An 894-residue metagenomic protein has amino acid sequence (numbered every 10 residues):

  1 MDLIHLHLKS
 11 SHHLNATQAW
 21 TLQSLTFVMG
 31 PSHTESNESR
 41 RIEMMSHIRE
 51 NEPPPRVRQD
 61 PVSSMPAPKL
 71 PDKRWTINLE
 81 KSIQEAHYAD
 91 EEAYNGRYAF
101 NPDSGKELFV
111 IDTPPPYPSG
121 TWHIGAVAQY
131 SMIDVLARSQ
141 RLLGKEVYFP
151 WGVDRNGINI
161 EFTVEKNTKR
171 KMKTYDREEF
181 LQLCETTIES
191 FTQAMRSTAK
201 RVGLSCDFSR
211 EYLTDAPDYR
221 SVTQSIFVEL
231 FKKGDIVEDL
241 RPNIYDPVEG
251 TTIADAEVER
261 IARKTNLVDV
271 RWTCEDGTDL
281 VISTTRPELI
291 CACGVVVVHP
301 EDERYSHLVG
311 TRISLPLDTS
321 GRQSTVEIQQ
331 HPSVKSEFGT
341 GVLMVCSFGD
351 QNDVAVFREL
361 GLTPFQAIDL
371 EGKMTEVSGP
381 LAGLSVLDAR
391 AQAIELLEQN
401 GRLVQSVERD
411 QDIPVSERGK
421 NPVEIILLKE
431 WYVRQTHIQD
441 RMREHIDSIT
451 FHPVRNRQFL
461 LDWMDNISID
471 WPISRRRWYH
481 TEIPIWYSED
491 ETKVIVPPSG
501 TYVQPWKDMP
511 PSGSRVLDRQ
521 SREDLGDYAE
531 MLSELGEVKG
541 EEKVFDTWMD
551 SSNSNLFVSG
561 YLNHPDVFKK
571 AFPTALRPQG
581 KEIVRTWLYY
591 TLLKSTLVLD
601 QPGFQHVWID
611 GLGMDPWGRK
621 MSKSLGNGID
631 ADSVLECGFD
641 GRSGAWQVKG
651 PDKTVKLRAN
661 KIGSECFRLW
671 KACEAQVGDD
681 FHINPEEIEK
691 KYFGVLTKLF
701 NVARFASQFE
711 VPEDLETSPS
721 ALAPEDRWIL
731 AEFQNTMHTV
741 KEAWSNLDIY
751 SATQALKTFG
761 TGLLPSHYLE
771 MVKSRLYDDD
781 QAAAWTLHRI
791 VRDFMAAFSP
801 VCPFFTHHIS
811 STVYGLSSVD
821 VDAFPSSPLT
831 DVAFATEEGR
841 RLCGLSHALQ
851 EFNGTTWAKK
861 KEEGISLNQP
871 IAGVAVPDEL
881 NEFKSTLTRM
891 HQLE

Functional and structural regions predicted by a protein language model:
L3, R74, L79-D90, L136 (+9 more regions): NTP-handling and nucleic-acid-processing catalytic cores
L3-L8, H13, T17-I124, V404 (+3 more regions): Non-catalytic terminal extensions that flank enzyme cores
V28, T34, E52-P53, V62-M65 (+6 more regions): Feature 926 captures the class I aminoacyl-tRNA synthetase adenylation module centered on the KMSKS loop
H47-V62, D72-D112, Y148-P150, N156-N159 (+4 more regions): Conserved oxyanion/phosphate-binding beta-strand-loop segments in alpha/beta enzyme cores
P68-T76, P114-W122, R177-L181, C206-L213 (+13 more regions): Glycine- and acidic
P102-T163, T214, T223, I282-T284 (+4 more regions): N-terminal catalytic cores of NTP/NDP-binding nucleotidyl/phosphoryl-transfer enzymes
G105-K106, P114-P115, Y148-E161, E211-Y219 (+3 more regions): Short, solvent-exposed turn/loop segments enriched in Gly/Ser/Thr/Pro and often Arg
A389-E408: Phosphate/diphosphate-binding loops
